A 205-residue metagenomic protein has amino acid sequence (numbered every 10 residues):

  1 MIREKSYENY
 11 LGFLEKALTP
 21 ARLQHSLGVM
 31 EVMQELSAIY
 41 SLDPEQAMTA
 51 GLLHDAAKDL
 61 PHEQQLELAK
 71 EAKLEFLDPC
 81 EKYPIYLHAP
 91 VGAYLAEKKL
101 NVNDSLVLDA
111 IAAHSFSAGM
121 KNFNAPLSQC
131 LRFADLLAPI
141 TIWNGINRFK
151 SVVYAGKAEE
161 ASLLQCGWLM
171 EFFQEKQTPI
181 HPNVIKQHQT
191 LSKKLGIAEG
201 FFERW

Functional and structural regions predicted by a protein language model:
I2-K5, A17-L42, L53-A57, K98-S105 (+1 more regions): Divalent metal-dependent phosphate-bond-processing catalytic cores, especially two-metal-ion Mg2+/Mn2+ enzymes that act
K5-H25, A57, L66-Y83: Active-site flanking loop/helix segments enriched in acidic
Y7-L11, M30, A93: An amphipathic alpha-helix signature
P44-P79, G92, D109-S117: His-Asp-centered metal-binding catalytic motifs of divalent-metal-dependent phosphohydrolases/nucleases
E81-Y86, A125-S128: Glycine-rich, flexible loop segments associated with nucleotide phosphate handling
Y86-L106: Ordered, amphipathic secondary-structure segments that act as subunit-interaction surfaces in large macromolecular
